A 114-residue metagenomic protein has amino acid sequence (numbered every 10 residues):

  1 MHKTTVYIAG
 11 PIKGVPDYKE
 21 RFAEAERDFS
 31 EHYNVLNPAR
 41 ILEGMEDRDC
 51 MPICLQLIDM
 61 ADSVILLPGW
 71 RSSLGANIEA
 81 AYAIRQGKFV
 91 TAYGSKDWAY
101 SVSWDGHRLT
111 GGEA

Functional and structural regions predicted by a protein language model:
M1-A114: Conserved catalytic or regulatory cores that recognize and/or transform ribose-phosphate-containing ligands
